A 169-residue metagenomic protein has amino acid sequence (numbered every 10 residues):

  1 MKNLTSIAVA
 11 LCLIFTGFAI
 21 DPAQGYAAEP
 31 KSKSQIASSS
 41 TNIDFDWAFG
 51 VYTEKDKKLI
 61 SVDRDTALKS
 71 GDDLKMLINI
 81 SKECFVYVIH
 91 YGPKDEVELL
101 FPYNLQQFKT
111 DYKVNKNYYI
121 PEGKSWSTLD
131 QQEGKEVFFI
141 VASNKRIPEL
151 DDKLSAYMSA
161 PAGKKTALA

Functional and structural regions predicted by a protein language model:
K2-A10: Sec-dependent signal peptide recognition, specifically the positively charged N-region followed immediately by
L13, G17-A169: Secretory-pathway glycoprotein ectodomains that are cysteine- and/or Ser/Thr/Pro-rich
